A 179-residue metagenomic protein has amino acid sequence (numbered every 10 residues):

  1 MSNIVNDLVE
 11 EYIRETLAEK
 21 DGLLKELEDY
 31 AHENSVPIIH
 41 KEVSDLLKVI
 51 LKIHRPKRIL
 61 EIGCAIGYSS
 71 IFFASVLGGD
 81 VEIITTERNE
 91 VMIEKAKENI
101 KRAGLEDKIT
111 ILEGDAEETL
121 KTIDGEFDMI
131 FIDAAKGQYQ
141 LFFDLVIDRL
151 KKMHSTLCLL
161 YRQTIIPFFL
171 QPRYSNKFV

Functional and structural regions predicted by a protein language model:
M1-M129, K136-L157, R162-V179: A short alpha-helical cap/connector motif
